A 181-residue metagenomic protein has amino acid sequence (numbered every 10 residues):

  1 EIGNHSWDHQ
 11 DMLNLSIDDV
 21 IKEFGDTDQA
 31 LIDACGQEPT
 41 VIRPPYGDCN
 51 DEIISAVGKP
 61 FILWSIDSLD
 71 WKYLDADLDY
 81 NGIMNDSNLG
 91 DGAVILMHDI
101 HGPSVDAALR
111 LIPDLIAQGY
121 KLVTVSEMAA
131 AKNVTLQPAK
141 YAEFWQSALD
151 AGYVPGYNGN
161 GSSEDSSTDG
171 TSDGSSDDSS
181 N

Functional and structural regions predicted by a protein language model:
E1-S6, T40-P44, P60-S65, A93-M97 (+1 more regions): Structural recognition of the beta-strand scaffold that forms the well-ordered cores of secreted hydrolase catalytic
S6-L13, A30-E38, N88-D99, S147-G161: Short, basic, helix/turn surface patches
Q10-Q37, D48-D91, S104-R110: Alpha-helical scaffold elements lining the catalytic groove of polysaccharide deacetylases
T40-V41, G58-L74, G82, N88 (+1 more regions): Active-site-adjacent pocket scaffolds in enzyme catalytic domains
Y46, I100-H101: Short coil/turn segments
P103-D165: C-terminal domain-boundary segment and adjacent tail
P155-N181: Intrinsically disordered, low-complexity repeat and linker tracts
